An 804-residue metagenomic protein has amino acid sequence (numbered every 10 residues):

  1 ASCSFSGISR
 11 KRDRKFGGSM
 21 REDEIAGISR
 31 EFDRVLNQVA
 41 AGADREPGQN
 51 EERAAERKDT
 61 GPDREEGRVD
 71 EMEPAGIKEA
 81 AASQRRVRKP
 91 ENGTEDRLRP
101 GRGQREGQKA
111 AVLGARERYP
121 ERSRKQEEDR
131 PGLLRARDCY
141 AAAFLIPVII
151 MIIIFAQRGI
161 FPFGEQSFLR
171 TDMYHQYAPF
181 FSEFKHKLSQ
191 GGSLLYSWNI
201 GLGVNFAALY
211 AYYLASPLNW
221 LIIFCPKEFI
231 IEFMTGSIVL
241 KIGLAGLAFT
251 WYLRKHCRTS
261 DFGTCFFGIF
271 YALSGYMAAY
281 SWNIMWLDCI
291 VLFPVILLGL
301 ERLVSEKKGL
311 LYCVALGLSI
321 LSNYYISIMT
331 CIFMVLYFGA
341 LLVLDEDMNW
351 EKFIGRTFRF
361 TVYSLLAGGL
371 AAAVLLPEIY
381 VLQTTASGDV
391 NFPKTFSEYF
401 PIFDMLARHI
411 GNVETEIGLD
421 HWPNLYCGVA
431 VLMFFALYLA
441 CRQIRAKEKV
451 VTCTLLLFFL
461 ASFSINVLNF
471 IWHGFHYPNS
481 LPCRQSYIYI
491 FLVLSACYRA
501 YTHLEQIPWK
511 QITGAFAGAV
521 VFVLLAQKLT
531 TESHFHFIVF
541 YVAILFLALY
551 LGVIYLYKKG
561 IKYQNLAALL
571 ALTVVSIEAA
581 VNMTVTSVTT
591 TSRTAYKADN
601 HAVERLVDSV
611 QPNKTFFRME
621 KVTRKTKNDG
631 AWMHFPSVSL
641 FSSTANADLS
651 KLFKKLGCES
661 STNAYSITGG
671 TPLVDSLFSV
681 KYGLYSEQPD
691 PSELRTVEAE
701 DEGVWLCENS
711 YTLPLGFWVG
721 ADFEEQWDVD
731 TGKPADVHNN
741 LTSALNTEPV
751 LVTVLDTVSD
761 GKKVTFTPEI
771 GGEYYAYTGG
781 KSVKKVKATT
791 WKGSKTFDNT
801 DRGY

Functional and structural regions predicted by a protein language model:
A1, R21, D44, G76 (+3 more regions): Start-transfer (signal-anchor) and selected internal transmembrane alpha helices of multi-pass inner/ER membrane
D129-V204, A598-H601, S609-K627, A631: Hydrophobic alpha-helical membrane-insertion signals
P147, M151, I238-H256, D261-E346 (+3 more regions): Membrane-embedded helix bundles of polyisoprenyl
Q157-C257, F262-P294, L318-S322, V413-H421: Active-site lumenal/periplasmic loops and adjacent helix-entry segments of GT-C-fold, multi-pass membrane
T171-H186, P217, R356-R359, Y363-R442 (+7 more regions): Periplasmic/ER-lumenal interhelical loops and adjacent helix-loop junctions in multi-pass membrane proteins
A245-L253, L292-V304, I332-A340, L432-L439 (+3 more regions): Transmembrane alpha-helical segments
K307, I326, V450-A461, I465-F470 (+2 more regions): Contiguous transmembrane helix-bundle modules in multi-pass membrane proteins
H536-F537, L566-D801: Soluble catalytic regions of membrane-associated enzymes that act on cell-envelope and secretory-pathway components
